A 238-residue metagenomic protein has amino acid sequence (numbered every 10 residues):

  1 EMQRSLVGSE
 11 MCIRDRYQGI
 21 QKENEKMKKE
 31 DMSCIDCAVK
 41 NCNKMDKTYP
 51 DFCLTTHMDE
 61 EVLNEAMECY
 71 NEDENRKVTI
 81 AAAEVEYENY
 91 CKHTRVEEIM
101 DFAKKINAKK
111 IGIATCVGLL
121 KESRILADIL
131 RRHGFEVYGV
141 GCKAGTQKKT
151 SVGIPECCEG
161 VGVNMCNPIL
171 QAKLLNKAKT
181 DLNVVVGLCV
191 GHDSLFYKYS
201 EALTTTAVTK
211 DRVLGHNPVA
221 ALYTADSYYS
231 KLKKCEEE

Functional and structural regions predicted by a protein language model:
E1-D15: Single conserved hydrophobic/aromatic residue that forms the stacking wall/gate of nucleotide- or nucleobase-binding
K28-K110, V117-K121: Electropositive, gly/pro-rich neighborhoods at or near active sites that engage anionic ligands
K121-Q171: Long, charge-dense
E122-I129, D193-A202: Short Gly/Thr/Asp-enriched flexible loops that form oxyanion-binding sites at enzyme active sites
E136-K143, L195, Y199-N217: Short, acidic/small-residue loops that bind anionic groups at enzyme active sites
M165-T180, L188-G191: A short, acidic, amphipathic alpha-helical segment used as a generic capping/interface helix at domain edges
T205-E238: C-terminal functional extensions of proteins
